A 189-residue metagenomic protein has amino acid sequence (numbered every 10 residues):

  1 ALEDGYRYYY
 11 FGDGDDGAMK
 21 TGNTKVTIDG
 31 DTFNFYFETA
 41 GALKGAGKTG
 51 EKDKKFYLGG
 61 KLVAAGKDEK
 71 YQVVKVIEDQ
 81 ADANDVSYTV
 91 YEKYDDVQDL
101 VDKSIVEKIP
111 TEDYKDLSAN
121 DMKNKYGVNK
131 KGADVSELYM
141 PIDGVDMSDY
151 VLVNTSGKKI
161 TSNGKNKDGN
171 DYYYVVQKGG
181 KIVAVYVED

Functional and structural regions predicted by a protein language model:
A1-D189: Extracellular adhesion/carbohydrate-binding repeat motifs centered on closely spaced tryptophans
